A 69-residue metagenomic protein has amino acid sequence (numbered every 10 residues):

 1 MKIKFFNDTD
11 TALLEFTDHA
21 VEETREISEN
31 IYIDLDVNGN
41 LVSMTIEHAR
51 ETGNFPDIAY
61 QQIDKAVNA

Functional and structural regions predicted by a protein language model:
M1-A69: Small, basic N-terminal interaction modules of short regulatory proteins
